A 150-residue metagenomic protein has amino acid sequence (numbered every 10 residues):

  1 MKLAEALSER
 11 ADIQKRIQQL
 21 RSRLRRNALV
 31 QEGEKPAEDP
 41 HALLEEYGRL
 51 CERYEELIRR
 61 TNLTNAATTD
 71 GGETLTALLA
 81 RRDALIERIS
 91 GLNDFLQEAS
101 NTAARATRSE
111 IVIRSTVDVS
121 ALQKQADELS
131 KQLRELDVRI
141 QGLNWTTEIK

Functional and structural regions predicted by a protein language model:
M1-K150: Structural preference for solvent-exposed beta-strand-turn elements and adjacent flexible terminal/loop segments within
